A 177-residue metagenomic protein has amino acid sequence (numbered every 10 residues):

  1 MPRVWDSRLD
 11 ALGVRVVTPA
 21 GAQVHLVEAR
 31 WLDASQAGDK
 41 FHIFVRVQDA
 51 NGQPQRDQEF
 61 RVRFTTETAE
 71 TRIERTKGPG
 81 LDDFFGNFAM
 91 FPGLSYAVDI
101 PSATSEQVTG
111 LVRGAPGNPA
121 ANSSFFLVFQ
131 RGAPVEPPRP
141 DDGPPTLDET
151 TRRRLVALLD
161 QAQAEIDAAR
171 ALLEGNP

Functional and structural regions predicted by a protein language model:
M1-H42, Q48-P54: Beta-strand-rich domain onsets/edges
K40-H42, D57-R61, S95: Exposed beta-strand and adjacent loop surfaces of beta-rich binding modules that mediate intermolecular recognition
R46-A69: Mid-length scaffold segments of soluble, non-membrane domains
Q58, T66-P92, E106-R113: Short, acidic Ser/Thr/Gly-rich low-complexity loop/linker segments typical of extracellular and cell-surface proteins
L94-T104: A short, solvent-exposed beta-strand micro-motif common in secreted/extracellular proteins
A103-R131: Structured interaction patches on ligand/partner-binding surfaces of diverse proteins
S123-E136, E165-N176: Short, low-complexity, Pro/Ser/Thr/Gly-rich segments in the mature regions of secreted, periplasmic
G143-P177: Short, low-complexity, charged amphipathic interaction modules
